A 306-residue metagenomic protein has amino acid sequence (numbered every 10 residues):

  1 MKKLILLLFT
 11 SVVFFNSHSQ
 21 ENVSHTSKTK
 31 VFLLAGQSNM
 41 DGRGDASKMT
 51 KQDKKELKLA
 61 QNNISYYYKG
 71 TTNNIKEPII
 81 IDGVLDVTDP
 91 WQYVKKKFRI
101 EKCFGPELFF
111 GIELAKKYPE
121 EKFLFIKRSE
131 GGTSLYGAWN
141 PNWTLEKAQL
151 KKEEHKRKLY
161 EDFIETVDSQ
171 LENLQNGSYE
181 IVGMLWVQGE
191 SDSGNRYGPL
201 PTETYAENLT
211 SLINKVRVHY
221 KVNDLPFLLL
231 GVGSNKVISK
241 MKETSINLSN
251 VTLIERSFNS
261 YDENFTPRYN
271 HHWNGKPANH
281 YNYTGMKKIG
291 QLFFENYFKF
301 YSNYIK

Functional and structural regions predicted by a protein language model:
M1-E21: Bacterial Sec-dependent N-terminal signal peptides
E21-K306: Cell-envelope and extracellular/periplasmic
